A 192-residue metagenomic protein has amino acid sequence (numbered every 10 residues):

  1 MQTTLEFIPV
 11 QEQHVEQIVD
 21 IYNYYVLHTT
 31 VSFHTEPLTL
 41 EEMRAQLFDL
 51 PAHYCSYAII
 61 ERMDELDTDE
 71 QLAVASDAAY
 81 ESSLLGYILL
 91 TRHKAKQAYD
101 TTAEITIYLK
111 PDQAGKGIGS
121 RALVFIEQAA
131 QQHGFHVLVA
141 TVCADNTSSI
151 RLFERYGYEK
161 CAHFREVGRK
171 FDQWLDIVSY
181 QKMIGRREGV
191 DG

Functional and structural regions predicted by a protein language model:
L5-I18: A short beta-loop-alpha structural element at the N-terminal edge of CoA-dependent acyl/N-acetyltransferase catalytic
D20-P37, D49-L50: Helix-loop element at the rim of GNAT/NAT acetyltransferase active sites that forms part of the acceptor-substrate
T35-D112, L123, M183-G185: Acetyl-CoA-dependent GNAT
L89-R92, Q97, V139-V142, E154 (+2 more regions): Conserved catalytic-core motifs of GNAT/GCN5-like acyltransferases
Y108-L109, G115-Q132, I150-R155: Conserved acetyl-CoA-binding loop-helix of GNAT-fold acetyltransferases
A114, A140-I150: Conserved beta-strand-loop-alpha-helix junction that forms the acyl-donor binding cleft
A130-V142: Conserved GNAT acetyl-CoA-binding A-motif
